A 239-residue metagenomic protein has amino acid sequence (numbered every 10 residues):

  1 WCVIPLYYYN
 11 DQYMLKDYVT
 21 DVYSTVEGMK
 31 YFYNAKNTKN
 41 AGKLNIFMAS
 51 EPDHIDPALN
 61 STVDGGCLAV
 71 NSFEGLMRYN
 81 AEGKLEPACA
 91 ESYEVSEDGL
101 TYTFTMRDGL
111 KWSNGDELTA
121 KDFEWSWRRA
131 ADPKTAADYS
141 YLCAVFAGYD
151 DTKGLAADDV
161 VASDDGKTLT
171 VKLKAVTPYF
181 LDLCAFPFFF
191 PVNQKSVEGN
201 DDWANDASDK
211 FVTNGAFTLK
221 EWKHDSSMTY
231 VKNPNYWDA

Functional and structural regions predicted by a protein language model:
W1-L15, P178-C184: Bilobed periplasmic-binding protein-like "clamshell/Venus-flytrap" ligand-binding domains
Y13-K43: Long beta-strand-rich cores associated with HINT superfamily self-processing modules
M14, H54, C67-N71, K84 (+6 more regions): Extracytoplasmic/secreted proteins, especially bacterial periplasmic and envelope-associated proteins
A41-D53, T101-F104, F123-S126, T168-V171 (+2 more regions): Short, well-ordered beta-strand elements
F47-E97, V212: N-terminal lobe/hinge region of extracytoplasmic solute-binding protein
N60-V63, N80-K84, A157, L173-A239: Gly/Pro-rich hinge or "lid" segments in bacterial periplasmic/extracellular proteins
E91-D138, T170: Aromatic- and charge-enriched surface segment that lines or borders ligand/interaction sites
